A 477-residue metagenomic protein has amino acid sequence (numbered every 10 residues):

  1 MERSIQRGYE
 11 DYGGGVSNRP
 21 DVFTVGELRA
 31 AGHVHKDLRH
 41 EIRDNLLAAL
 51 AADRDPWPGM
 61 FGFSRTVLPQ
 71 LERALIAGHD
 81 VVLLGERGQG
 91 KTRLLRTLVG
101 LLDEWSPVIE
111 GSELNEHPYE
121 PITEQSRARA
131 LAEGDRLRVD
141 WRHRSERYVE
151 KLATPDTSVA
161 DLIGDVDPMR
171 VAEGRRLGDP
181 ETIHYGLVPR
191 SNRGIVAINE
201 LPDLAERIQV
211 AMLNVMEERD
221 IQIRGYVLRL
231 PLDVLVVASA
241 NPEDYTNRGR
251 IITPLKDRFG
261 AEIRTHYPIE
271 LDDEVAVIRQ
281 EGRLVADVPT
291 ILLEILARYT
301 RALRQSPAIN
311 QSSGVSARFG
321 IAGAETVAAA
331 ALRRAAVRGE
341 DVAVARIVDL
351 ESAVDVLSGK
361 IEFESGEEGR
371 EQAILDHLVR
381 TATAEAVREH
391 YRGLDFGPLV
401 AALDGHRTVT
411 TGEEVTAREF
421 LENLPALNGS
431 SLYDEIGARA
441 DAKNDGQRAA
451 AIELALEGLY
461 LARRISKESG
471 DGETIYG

Functional and structural regions predicted by a protein language model:
G32-D37, A48-V67: Dynamic helix-loop-helix/coil hinge segments at AAA+ ATPase domain boundaries and subdomain interfaces
G32-D44, T246-R250, K256-S313, A335-E340 (+2 more regions): Conserved C-terminal "switch" segment of AAA+ ATPases
F63-S64, E72-G78, E86-R87, V188-S191 (+1 more regions): Phosphate-binding P-loop
A77-V81, R301-I309, I321-V342, V356 (+1 more regions): AAA+ ATPase "lid" subdomain C-terminal helix
G90-K91: Conserved glycine(s) of the Walker
L94, L98: Hydrophobic positions on the alpha1 helix immediately C-terminal to the Walker A/P-loop
L102-D140, S145-L187, N192-V285, A329-R338: Canonical AAA+ ATPase core
S312, L332-G477: C-terminal engagement/docking regions of AAA+ P-loop ATPases
